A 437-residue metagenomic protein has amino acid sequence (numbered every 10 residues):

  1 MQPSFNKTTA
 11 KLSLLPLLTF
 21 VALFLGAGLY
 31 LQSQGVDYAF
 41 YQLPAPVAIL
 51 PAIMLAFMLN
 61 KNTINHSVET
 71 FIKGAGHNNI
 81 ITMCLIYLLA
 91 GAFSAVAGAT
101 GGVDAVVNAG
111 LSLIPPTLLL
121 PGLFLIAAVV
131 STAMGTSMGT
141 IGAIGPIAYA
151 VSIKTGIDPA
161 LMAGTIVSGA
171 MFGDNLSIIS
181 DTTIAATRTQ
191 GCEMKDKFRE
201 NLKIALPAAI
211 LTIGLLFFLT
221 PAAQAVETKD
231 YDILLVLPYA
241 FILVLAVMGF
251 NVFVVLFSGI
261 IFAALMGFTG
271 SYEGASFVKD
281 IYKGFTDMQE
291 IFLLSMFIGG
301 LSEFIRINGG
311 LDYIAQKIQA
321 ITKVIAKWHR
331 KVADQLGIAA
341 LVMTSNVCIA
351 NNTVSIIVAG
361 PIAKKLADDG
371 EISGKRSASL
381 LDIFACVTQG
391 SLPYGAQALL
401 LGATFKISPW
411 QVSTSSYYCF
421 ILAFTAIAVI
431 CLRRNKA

Functional and structural regions predicted by a protein language model:
Q2, S168-D230, L234, S391 (+1 more regions): Juxtamembrane and boundary regions of transmembrane helices in multi-pass small-molecule transporters and channels
F5-T9, Q32-P46, K73-N78, G110-P115 (+5 more regions): Interfacial loop-to-helix junctions that mark the boundaries of transmembrane helices in multi-pass membrane
K11-L25, A39-N60, I81-L89, I144 (+4 more regions): Hydrophobic mid-bilayer segments of alpha-helices in multi-pass membrane transport proteins, especially secondary
Q42-L50, M54-M58, S67-G101, T117 (+5 more regions): Core transmembrane alpha-helical segments of multi-pass membrane transporters/permeases
N62-I64, G76-N78, A99, G156-A160 (+6 more regions): Juxtamembrane helix-boundary/capping and inter-helix hinge elements in multi-pass membrane proteins
C84-S94, P115-I147, I321-I362, L381: Hydrophobic alpha-helical transmembrane segments of multi-pass integral membrane proteins, predominantly secondary
I86, T117-V130, G156-F172, R330-S345 (+2 more regions): Alpha-helical transmembrane segments of multi-pass membrane proteins
G139-A150, V167, I178-C192, A315-Q316 (+2 more regions): Re-entrant/interfacial helical elements at transmembrane boundaries that shape and gate the permeation pathway
